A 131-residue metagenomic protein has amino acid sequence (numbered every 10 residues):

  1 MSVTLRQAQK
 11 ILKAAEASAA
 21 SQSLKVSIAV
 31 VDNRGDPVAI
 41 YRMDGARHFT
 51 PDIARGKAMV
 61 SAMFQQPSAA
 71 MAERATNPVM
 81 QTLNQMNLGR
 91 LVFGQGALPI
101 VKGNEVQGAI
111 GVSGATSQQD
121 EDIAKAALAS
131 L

Functional and structural regions predicted by a protein language model:
M1-L131: Flexible, solvent-exposed loop/hinge segments and secondary-structure transition points
